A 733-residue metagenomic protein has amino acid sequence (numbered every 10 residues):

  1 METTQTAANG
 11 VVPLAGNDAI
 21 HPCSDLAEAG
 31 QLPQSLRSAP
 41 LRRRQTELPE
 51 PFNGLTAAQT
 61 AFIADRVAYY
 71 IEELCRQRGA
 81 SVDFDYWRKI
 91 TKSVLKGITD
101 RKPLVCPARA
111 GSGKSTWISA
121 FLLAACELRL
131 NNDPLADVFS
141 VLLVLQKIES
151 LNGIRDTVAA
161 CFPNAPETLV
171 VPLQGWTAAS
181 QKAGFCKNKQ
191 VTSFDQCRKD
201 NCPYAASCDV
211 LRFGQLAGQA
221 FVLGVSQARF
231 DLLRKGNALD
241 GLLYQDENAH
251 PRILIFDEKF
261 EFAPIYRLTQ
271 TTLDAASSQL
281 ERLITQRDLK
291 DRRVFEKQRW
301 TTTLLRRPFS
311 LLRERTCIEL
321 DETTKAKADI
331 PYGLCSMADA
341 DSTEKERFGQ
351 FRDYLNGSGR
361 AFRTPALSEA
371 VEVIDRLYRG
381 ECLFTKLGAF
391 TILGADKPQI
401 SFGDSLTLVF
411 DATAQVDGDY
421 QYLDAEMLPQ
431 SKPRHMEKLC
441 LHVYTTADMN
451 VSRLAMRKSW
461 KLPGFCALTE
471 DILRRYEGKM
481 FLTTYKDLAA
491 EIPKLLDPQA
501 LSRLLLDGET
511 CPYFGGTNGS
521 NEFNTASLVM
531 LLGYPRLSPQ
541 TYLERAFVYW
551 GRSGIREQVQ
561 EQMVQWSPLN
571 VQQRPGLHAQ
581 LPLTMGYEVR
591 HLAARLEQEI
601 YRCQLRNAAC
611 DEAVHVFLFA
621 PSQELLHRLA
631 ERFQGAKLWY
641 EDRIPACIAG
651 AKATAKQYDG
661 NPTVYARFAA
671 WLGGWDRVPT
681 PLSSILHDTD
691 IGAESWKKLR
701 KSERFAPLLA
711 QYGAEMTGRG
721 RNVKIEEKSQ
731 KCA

Functional and structural regions predicted by a protein language model:
E2-A7: TOPRIM fold recognition
N9-G16, I20-A733: ASCE RecA-like P-loop NTPase motor cores that couple ATP hydrolysis to mechanical translocation on nucleic acids
